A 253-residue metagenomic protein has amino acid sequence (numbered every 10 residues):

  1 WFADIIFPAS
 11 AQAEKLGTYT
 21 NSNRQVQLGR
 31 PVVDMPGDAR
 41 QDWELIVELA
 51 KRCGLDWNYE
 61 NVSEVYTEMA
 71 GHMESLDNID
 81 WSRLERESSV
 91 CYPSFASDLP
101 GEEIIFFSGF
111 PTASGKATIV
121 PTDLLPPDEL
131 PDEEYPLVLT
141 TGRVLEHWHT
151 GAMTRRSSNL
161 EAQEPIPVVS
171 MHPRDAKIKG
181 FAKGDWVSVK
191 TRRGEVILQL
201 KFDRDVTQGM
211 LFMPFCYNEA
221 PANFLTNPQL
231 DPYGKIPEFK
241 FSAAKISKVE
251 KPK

Functional and structural regions predicted by a protein language model:
W1-A3, A113, D132-Y135, E164-P165 (+1 more regions): Short, well-ordered loop/turn elements at secondary-structure boundaries
W1-P31: Flexible glycine/proline-rich, aromatic-decorated loop/lid segments
I5, P136-V138, V168, M210-L211: Structural motif
A9, R30, V47, T112-S114 (+5 more regions): Pocket-edge structural micro-motifs
P36-D38, D42-E87, T150, R156-S170 (+1 more regions): Long, contiguous, secondary-structure-rich segments that constitute the structural scaffold of globular domains
V62-N159: Long, low-complexity segments enriched in small/aliphatic residues
